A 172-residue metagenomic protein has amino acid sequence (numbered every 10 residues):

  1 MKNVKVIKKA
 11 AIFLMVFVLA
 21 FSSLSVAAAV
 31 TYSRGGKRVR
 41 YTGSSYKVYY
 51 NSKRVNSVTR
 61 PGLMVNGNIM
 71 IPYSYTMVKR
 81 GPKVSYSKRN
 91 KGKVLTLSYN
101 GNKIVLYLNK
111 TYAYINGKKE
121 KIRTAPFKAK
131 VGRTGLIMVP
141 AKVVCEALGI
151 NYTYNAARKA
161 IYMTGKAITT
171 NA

Functional and structural regions predicted by a protein language model:
K2-L14: Bacterial N-terminal signal peptides that target proteins for export
V4-I7, S23-A172: Primary recognition of N-terminal secretory signal peptides and signal-anchoring hydrophobic helices
M15-S23: Hydrophobic core
